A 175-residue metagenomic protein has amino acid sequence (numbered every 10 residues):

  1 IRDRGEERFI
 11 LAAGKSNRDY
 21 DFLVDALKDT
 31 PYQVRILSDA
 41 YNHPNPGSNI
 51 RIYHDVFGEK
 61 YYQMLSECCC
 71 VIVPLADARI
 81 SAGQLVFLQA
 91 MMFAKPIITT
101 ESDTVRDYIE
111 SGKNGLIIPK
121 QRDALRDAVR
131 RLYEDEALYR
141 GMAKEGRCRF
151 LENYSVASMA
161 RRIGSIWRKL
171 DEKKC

Functional and structural regions predicted by a protein language model:
D3-E59: Conserved catalytic-core segment of nucleotide-activated headgroup transferases in glycan assembly
L23, Q89-M91: Short hydrophobic faces within alpha-helices
A40, D77-A78, P96-I97, D103-T104 (+1 more regions): Flexible glycine-rich beta->alpha loop in the catalytic core of nucleotide-sugar glycosyltransferases
N45-P46, S102-G112, L116-I117: Short acidic/histidine- and often glycine-rich active-site loop of Leloir-type glycosyltransferases that engages
F57-C68, M92, E110: Short acidic alpha-helix that forms the nucleotide-activated donor recognition element in Leloir-type transferases
L65-A82, K95-P96: Acidic donor-binding loop of glycosyltransferase active sites
S111-R122, R131-E136: Conserved acidic donor-binding segment of nucleotide-sugar-dependent glycosyltransferases
A124, R131, L138-N153, M159-S165: A short, well-ordered alpha-helix in the C-terminal region of glycosyltransferases
